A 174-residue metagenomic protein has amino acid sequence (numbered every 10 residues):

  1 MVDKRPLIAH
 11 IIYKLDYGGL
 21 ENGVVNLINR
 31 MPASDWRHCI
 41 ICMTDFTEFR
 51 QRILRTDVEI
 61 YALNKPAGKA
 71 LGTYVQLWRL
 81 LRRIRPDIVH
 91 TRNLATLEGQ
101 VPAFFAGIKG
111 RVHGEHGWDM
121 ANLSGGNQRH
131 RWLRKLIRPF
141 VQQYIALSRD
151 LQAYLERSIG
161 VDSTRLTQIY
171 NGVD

Functional and structural regions predicted by a protein language model:
M1-D174: Membrane-interface segments of envelope glycosyltransferases acting on lipid-linked substrates or membrane lipids
